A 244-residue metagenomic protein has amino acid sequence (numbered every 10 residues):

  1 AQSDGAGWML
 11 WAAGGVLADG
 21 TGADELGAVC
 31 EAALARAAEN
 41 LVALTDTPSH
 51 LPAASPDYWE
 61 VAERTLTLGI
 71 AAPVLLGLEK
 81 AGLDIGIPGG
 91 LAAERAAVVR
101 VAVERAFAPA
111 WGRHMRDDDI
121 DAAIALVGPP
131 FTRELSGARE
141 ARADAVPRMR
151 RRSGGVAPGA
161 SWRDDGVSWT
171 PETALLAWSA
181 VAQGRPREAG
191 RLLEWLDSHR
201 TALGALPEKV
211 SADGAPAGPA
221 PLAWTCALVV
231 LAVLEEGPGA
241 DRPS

Functional and structural regions predicted by a protein language model:
A1, P48-L66, A106-A110, E208-A215: Acidic/His metal-coordination segments adjacent to aromatic residues that form catalytic metal sites in metalloenzymes
A1-G7, G14, S55-P56, V127 (+1 more regions): Substrate-binding groove/exosite segments of carbohydrate-active enzymes
A1-T45, A71, L222-E236: Aromatic-rich carbohydrate-recognition surfaces in CAZymes
V16-A35, G82-A97, F131-V146, V181-E194 (+1 more regions): Structural helix-adjacent loops and short alpha-helical linkers that scaffold large soluble proteins
D46, E63-L76, K80, I87-A174: Extended ligand-binding clefts on enzyme/binding-domain cores
R163-E172, V181, G190-S244: CBM-like carbohydrate-recognition segments
